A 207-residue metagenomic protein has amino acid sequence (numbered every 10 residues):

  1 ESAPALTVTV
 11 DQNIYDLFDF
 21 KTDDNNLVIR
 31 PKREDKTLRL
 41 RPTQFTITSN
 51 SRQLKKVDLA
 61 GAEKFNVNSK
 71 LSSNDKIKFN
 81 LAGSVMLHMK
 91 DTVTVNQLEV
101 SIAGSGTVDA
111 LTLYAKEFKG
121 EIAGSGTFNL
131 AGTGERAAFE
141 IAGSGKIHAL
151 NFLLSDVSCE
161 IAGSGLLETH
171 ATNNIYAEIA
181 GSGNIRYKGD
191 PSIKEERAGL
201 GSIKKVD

Functional and structural regions predicted by a protein language model:
E1-A82, M86-S101, T112-F118, A131 (+3 more regions): Acidic (Asp/Glu) and glycine-rich low-complexity loops/linkers that are typically intrinsically disordered
E63, G83-V85, G106, G126 (+1 more regions): Position-specific detector for the leucine-rich repeat
V108-D207: Short, surface-exposed interaction patches in beta-rich subdomains that mediate adhesion/assembly near membranes
